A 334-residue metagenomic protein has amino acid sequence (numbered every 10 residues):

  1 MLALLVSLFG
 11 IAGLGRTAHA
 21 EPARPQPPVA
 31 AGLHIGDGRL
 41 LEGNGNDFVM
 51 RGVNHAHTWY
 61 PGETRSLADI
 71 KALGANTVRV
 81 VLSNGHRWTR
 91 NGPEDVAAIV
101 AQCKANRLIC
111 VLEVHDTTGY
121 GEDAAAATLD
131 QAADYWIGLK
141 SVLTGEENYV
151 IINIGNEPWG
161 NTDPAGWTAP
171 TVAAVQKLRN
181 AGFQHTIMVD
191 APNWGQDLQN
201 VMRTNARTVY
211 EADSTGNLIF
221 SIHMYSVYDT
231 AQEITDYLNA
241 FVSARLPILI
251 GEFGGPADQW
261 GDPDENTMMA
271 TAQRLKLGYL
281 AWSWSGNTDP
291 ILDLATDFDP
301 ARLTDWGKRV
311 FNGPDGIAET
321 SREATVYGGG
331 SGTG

Functional and structural regions predicted by a protein language model:
M1-A20: Secretory targeting and sorting signals
A18-T77, G316-A318, V326-T333: N-terminal carbohydrate-binding accessory modules
V29-H34, Y60-P61, S66, L129 (+4 more regions): Extracellular glycoside hydrolase catalytic/binding regions
N54, L82-N84, V114-D116, N193 (+1 more regions): A mature extracytoplasmic/lumenal domain signature
E63-G119, L129-D134, V172, Q176-G182 (+1 more regions): Aromatic-lined substrate-binding rim segments of carbohydrate-active enzymes
N84-G85, T117-Y120, E157-G160, P256: A short, flexible beta-alpha/helix-coil linker loop
G121, A125: Short acidic-hydrophobic catalytic motif
